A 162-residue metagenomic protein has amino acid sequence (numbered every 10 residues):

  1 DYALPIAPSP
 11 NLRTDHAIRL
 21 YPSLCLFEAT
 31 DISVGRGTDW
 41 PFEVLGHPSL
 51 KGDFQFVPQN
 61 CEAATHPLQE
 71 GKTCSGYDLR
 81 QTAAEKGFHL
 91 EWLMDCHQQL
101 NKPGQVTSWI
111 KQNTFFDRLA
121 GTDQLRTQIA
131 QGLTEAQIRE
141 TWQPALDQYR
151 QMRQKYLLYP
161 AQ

Functional and structural regions predicted by a protein language model:
D1-E28: Conserved anion/nucleotide-ligand pocket segment
L4, P10, Y77, D123 (+1 more regions): Flexible, active-site-adjacent loop/turn segments at secondary-structure boundaries
R13, T134, T141, Q148-Q151: Alpha-helical protein-protein interaction elements
D15-R19, V106-S108, Y156: Short, surface-exposed, polar/charged, turn-prone segments marking secondary-structure boundaries
A29, S33-R36: Charged, long alpha-helical assembly modules
T38-T141, A161: Conserved functional hotspot residues or short segments at active or partner-binding sites across diverse domains
Q143, D147-Q162: Flexible, low-complexity junctional segments that flank or bridge functional domains
